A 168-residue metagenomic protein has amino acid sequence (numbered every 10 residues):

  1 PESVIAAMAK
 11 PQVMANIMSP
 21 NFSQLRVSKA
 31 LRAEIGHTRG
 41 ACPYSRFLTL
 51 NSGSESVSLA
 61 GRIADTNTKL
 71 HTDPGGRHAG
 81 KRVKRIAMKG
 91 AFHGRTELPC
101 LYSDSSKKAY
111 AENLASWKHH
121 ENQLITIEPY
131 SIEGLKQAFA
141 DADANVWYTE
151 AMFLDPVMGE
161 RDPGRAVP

Functional and structural regions predicted by a protein language model:
P1-N51: Glycine-rich phosphate-binding segment of PLP-dependent enzymes
K29-P168: PLP-dependent aspartate aminotransferase-fold enzymes
